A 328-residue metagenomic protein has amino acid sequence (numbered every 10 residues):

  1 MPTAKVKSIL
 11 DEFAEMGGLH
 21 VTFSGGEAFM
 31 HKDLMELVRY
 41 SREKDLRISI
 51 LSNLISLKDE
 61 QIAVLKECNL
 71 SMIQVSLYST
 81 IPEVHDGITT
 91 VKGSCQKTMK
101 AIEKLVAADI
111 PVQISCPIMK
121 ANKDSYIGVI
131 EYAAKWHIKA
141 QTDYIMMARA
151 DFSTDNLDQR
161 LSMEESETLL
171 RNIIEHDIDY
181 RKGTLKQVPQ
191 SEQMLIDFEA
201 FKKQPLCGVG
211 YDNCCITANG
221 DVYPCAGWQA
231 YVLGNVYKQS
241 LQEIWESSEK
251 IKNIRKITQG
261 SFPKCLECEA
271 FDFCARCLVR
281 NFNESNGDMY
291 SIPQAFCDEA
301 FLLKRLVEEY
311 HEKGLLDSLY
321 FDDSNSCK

Functional and structural regions predicted by a protein language model:
M1, R47, E67-M72, S76-N219 (+1 more regions): Radical SAM enzyme [4Fe-4S]-AdoMet core and its adjacent flexible, acidic and glycine-rich loops/tails across
M1-M72: Conserved alpha-helical substructure of the radical SAM core
H20, M72, K139-Q141, E267 (+1 more regions): Residues at the N-termini of beta-strands
E27-M30, T90, N122, F273: Nucleotide-sugar-dependent glycosyltransferase donor-binding/catalytic pocket residues
V222, G227-K328: Flexible mid-to-C-terminal extensions adjoining Fe-S/redox cofactors in radical SAM and related proteins
